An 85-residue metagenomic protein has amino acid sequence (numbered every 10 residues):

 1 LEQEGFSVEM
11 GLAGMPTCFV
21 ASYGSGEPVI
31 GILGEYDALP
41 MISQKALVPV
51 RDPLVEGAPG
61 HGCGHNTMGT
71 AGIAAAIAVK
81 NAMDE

Functional and structural regions predicted by a protein language model:
L1-H61, T70-E85: Acidic/His- and Gly-rich active-site-bordering loop/insert found across diverse amide/peptide-bond hydrolases
